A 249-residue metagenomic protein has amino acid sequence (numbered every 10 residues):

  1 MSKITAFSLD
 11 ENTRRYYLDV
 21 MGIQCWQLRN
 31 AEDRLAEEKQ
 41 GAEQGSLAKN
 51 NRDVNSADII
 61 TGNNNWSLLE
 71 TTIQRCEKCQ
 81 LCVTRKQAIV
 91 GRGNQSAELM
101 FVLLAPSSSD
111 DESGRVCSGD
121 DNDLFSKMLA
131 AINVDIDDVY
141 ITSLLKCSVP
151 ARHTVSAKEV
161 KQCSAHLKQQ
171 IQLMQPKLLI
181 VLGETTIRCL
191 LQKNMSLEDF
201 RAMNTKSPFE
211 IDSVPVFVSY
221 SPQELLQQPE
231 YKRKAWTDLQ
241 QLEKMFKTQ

Functional and structural regions predicted by a protein language model:
S2-L9, T13-Q249: A polyanion-binding, active-site-adjacent surface
